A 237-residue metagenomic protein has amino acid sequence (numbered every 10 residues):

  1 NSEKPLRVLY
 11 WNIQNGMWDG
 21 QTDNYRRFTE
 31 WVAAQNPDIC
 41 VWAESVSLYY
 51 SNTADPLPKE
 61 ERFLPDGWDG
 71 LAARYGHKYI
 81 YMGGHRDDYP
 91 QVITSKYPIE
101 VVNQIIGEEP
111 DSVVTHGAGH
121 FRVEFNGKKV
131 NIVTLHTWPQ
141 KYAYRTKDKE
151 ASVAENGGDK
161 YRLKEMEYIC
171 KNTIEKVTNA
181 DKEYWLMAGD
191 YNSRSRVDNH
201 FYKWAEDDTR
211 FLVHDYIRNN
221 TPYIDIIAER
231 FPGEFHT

Functional and structural regions predicted by a protein language model:
N1-R74, D88: N-terminal, active-site-proximal structural segment of metallo-dependent hydrolase catalytic domains
P5-W18, I105, K129-K141, T146 (+1 more regions): Active-site-proximal beta-strand elements of phosphoester/diester hydrolases
R7-Y10, D38-A43, Y81-M82, V92-I93 (+5 more regions): Structural recognition of the beta-strand scaffold that forms the well-ordered cores of secreted hydrolase catalytic
N12-Q14, S45-V46, P98, H136-W138 (+2 more regions): Catalytic metal-binding/acid-base residues of hydrolase active sites
M17-W18, L48-S51, D88-V92, V102 (+3 more regions): Short catalytic/ligand-binding loop motif for oxyanion handling, primarily in non-cytosolic enzymes, centered on
Q21-F28, L64-L71, P90, G117 (+4 more regions): Stable alpha-helical elements in mature extracytoplasmic
A43-Q140: Structured beta-strand-rich core segments of catalytic domains in phosphoester-bond hydrolases
T146-T237: Metal-dependent phosphoesterases centered on the DNase I-like endonuclease/exonuclease/phosphatase
